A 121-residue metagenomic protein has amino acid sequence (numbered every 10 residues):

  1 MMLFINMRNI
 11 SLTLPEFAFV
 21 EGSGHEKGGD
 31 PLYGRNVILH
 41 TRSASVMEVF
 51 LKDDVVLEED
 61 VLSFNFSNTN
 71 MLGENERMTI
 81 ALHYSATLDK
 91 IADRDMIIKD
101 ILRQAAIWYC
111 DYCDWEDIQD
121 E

Functional and structural regions predicted by a protein language model:
M1-M7, V55-E58, L62-F64, Y112-E121: Intrinsic low-complexity, intrinsically disordered segments enriched in polar/basic residues
M2-T41, G73-A92: Negatively charged, low-complexity tracts enriched in Asp/Glu with abundant Ser/Thr
S11-T13, H40, E58-D60, M78 (+1 more regions): Generic detection of intrinsically disordered/low-complexity segments and helix-coil linkers/edges
N36-H83: A short, structured beta-strand/loop element
T69-E121: Mixed-charge, Lys/Arg-enriched low-complexity segments
